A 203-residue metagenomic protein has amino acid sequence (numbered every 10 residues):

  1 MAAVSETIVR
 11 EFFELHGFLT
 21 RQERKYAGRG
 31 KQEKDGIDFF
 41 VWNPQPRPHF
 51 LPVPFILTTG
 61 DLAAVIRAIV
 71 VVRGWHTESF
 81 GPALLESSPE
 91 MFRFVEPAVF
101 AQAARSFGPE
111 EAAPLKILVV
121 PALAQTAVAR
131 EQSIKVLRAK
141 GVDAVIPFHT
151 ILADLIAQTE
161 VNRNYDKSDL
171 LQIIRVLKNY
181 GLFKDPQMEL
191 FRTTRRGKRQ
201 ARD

Functional and structural regions predicted by a protein language model:
M1-G36, V41-D203: Intrinsically disordered, low-complexity Ser/Thr/Pro/Gly-rich regulatory segments
